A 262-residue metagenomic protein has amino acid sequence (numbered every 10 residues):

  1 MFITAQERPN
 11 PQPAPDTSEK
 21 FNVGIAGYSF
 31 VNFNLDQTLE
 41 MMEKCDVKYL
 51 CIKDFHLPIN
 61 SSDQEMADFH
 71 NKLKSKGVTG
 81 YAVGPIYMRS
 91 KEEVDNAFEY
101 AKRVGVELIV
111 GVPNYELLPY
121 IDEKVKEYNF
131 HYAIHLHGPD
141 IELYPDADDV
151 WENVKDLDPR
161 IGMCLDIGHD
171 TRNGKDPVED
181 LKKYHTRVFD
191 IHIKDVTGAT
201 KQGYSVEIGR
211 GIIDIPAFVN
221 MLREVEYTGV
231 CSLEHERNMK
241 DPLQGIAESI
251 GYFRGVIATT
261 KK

Functional and structural regions predicted by a protein language model:
F2-L108, K126, Y252-K262: N-terminal pre-domain/capping segments
T4-G27, V31-D46, A147, D156-L165 (+1 more regions): Histidine-acidic metal/acid-base catalytic patches
S29-V31, D54-H56, I86-R89, N114-L117 (+4 more regions): Active-site-proximal loop/turn and secondary-structure-junction residues that shape catalytic pockets, frequently
D36-Q37, T79-M163, T171-N173, L243: Active-site acidic/histidine proton-transfer and metal-coordination neighborhood in alpha/beta enzyme cores
L50-D54, G80-V83, Y132-H137, C164-L165 (+3 more regions): Short beta-strands and strand-loop turn motifs
